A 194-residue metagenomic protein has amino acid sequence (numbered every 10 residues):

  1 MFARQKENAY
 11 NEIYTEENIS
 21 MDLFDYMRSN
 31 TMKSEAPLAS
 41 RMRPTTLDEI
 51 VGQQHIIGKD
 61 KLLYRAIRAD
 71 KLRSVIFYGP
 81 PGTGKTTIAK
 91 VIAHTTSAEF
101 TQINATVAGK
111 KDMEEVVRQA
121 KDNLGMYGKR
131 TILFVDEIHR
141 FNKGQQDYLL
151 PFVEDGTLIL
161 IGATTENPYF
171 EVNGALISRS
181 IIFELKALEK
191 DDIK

Functional and structural regions predicted by a protein language model:
M1, Y10-E17: Short, positively charged and aromatic/hydrophobic N-terminal segments
D22-T31, I67-I103, L150: Walker A/P-loop
M32-V75, P80, Q119-D122: Pre-Walker A (pre-P-loop) alpha-helix and adjacent loop at the N terminus of AAA/AAA+ ATPase modules, a conserved
G58-D60, F100-T131: Short glycine-rich substrate-engagement loop in P-loop NTPases that contacts/grips substrate
R73, G128-I132, G156-I161, I181: Loop/turn-to-beta-strand initiation segments
N104, I181-I193: Conserved AAA+ ATPase "SRH/arginine-finger" region at the nucleotide-binding site
D136-E137: Walker B catalytic acidic pair
G144-N167, G174-S178: Conserved catalytic/switch belt of AAA+ P-loop NTPases
